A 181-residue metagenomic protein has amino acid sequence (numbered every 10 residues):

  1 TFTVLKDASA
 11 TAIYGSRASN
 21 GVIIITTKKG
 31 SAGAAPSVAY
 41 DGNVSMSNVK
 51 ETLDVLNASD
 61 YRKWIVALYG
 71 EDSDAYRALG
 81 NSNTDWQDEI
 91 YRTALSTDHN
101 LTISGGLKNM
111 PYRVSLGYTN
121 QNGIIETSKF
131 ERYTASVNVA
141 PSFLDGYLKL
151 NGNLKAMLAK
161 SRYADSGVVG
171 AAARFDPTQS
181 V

Functional and structural regions predicted by a protein language model:
F2-T3, I23-I25: Non-catalytic regulatory/gating segments with a bias toward low-complexity or hydrophobic composition
S9, Y14-N20, T26-K29: Periplasmic N-terminal soluble interaction domains immediately after the signal peptide in Gram-negative
Y14-G15, I125-K129: Short, solvent-exposed loop/turn segments at secondary-structure boundaries
A18, S96, F130-R132: Membrane-spanning beta-strands of outer-membrane beta-barrel proteins
G21, K29-E126, G146, A164-G167: Residues embedded in well-ordered regular secondary structure
V22-I24, S37, N100, T134-N138 (+1 more regions): Membrane-embedded beta-strand positions in outer-membrane beta-barrel channels/transporters
V49-L56, E126-S128, N151-Q179: Outer-membrane beta-barrel and related beta-rich outer-membrane complex signature in Gram-negative bacteria
T127-M157: Extended hydrophobic/aromatic segments used for targeting, binding, or gating
